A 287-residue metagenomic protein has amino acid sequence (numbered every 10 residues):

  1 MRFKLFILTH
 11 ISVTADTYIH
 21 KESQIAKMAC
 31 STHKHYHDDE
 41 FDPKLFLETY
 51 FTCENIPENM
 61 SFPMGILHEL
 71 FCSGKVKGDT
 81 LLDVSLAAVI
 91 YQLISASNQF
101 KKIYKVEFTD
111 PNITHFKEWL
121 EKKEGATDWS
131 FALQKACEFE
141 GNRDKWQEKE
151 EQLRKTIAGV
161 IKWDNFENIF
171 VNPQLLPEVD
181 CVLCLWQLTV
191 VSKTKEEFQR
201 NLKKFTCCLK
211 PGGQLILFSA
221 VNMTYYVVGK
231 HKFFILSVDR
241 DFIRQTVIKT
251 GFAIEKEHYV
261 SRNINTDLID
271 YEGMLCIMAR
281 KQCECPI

Functional and structural regions predicted by a protein language model:
Y18-G78, Y91: Class I SAM-dependent methyltransferase Rossmann-like catalytic core, especially the SAM/SAH-binding loop
V76-V89, I103-E107: Conserved class I S-adenosyl-L-methionine
E121-V171: S-adenosyl-L-methionine
I169-V182: A short acidic, Gly/Pro-enriched loop at the edge of an enzyme's catalytic core that lines a small-molecule cofactor
L176, E197-P211: A short glycine-rich, Lys/Arg-flanked "PGG" loop and its adjoining helix->strand segment in the class I
K193, M223-F242, D267: Acceptor-substrate binding/catalytic loop of class I
G212-A220: Conserved beta-strand signature within the Rossmann-like core of class I S-adenosyl-L-methionine
T250, N263-I287: Core SAM-dependent methyltransferase catalytic element
